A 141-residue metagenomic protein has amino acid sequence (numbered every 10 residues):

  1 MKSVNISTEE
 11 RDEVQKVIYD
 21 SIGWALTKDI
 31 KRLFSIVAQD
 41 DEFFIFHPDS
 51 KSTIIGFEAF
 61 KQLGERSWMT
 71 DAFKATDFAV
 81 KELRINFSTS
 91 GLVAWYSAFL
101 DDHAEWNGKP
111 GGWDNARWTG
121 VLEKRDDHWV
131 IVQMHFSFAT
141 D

Functional and structural regions predicted by a protein language model:
M1-Q39: Short, low-complexity N-terminal intrinsically disordered segments enriched in polar/charged residues
K2-I6, D101, K124-R125: Short S/T/G/P-rich N-terminal loop/turn motif that feeds into the first structured element of a domain
D12, I30-F87, L92: A solvent-exposed, acidic/Ser-Thr-rich amphipathic alpha-helical stretch
S21, G64, V80-N86, L100-D102 (+2 more regions): Hydrophobic/aromatic beta-strand elements that line small-molecule binding cavities or substrate pockets in beta-rich
L26, T89-G91, G111, K124: Surface-exposed coil/turn segments at beta-strand junctions on protein surfaces, enriched
S50-S52, D102-H103, F138-D141: Solvent-exposed loop/turn segments at secondary-structure junctions within structured extracellular/periplasmic domains
W95, W113-D141: Short beta-strand edge/turn micro-motifs at domain boundaries
D102-G112: Short, cysteine-centered beta-strand-loop-beta hairpins and adjacent loop/turn segments enriched in charged/polar
